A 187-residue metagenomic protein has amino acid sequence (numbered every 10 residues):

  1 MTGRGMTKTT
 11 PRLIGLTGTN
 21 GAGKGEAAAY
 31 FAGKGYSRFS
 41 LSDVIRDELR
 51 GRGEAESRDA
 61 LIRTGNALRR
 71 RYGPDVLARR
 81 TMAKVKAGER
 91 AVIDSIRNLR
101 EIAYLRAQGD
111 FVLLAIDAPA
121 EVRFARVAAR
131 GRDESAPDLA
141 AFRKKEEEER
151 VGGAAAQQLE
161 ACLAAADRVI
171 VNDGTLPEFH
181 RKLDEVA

Functional and structural regions predicted by a protein language model:
M1-R12: Extreme N-terminal, non-catalytic leader segments that precede Walker-type/kinase nucleotide-binding cores
T19-A22: ATP-binding Walker
G25: Walker A/P-loop
Y36-Y104, A140-R143: ATP-dependent small-molecule kinase phosphotransfer cores that center on conserved nucleotide phosphate-binding segments
R38, A91, L113, R168-V171: Short, well-ordered beta-strand core segments
D75, A129-K182, V186: Small-molecule kinase domains that catalyze NTP-dependent phosphoryl transfer to phosphate-bearing small molecules
D94-S95, L105-P137: Conserved phosphate-donor/acceptor-positioning beta-strand/loop module used by diverse small-molecule
